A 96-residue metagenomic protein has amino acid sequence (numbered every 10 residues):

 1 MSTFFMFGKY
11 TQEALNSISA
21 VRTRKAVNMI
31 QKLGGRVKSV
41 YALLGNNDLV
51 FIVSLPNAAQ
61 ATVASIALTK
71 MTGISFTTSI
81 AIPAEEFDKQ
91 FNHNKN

Functional and structural regions predicted by a protein language model:
M1-N96: A compositional/biophysical signature of low hydrophobicity enriched in polar/charged and small residues
